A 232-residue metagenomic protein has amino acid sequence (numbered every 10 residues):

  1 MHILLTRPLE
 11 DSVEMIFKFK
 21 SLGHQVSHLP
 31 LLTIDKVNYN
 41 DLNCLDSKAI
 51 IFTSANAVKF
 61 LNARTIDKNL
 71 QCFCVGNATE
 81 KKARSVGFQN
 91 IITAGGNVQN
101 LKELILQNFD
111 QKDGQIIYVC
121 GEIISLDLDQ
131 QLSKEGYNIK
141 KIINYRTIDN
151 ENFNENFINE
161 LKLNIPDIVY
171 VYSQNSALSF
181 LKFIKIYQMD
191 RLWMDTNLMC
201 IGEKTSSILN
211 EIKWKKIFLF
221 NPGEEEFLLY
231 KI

Functional and structural regions predicted by a protein language model:
M1-I232: Signature of uroporphyrinogen-III synthase
